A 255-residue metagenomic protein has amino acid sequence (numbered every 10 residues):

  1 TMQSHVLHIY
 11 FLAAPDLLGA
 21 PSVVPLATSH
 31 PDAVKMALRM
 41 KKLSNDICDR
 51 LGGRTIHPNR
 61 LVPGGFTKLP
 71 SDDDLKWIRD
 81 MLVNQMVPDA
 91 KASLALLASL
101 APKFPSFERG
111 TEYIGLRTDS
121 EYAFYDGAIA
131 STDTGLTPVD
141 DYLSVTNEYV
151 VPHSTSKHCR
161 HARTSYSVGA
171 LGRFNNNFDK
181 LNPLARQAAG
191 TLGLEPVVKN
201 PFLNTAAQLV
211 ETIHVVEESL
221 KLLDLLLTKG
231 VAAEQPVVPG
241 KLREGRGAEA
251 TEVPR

Functional and structural regions predicted by a protein language model:
T1-P254: Active-site bordering "gate/hinge" segments that shape substrate access to catalytic or cofactor-binding pockets
